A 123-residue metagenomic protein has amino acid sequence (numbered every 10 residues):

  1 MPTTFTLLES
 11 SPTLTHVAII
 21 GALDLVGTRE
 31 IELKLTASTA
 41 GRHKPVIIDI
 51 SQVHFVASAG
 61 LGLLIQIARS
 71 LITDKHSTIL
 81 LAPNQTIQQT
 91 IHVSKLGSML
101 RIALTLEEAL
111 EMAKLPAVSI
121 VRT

Functional and structural regions predicted by a protein language model:
M1-A18: Short beta-strand/loop segment at the start of cytosolic alpha/beta domains
F5-T6, P45, K114: Short leucine-rich amphipathic alpha-helices used at interfaces
T6-L8, L81, R101-A103: General small-molecule cofactor/ligand-binding pocket signal
S11-P12, S51, E107: Conserved catalytic submotifs in the C-terminal HATPase_c
T13, L96-M99, T105: Glycine-centered tight turns that cap/initiate beta-strands
A22-L100: Amphipathic alpha-helical interaction surfaces in cytosolic regulatory modules
L104-T123: A charged, well-structured terminal subsegment
